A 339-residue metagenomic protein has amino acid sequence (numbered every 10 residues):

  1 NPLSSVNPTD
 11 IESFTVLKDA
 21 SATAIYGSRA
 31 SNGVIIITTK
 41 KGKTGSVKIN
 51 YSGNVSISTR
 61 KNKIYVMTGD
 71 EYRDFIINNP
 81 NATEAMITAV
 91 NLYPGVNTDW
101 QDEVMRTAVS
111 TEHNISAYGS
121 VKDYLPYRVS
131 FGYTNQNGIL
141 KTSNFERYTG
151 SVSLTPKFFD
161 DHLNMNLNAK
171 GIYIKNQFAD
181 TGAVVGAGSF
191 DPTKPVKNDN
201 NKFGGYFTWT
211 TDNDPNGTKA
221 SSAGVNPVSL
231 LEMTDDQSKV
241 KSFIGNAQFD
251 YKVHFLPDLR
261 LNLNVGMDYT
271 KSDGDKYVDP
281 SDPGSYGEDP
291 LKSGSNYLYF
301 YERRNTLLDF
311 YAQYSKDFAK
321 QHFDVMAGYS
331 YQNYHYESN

Functional and structural regions predicted by a protein language model:
N1, G33-V34, K41-T142, D161 (+5 more regions): Residues embedded in well-ordered regular secondary structure
N1-D19: Short acidic/polar hinge/loop motifs at secondary-structure boundaries that mediate gating or recognition
P2, S21-I25, I35-I36: Short beta-alpha junctions and helix-cap segments that line functional grooves
V6-T9, Y26-S31, S143-E146: Short, glycine-/polar-rich solvent-exposed loops and beta-turns at beta-strand/coil boundaries
F14-T15, I35-I37: Non-catalytic regulatory/gating segments with a bias toward low-complexity or hydrophobic composition
I49-G53, V129, L167, A247 (+2 more regions): Membrane-embedded beta-strand positions of outer-membrane beta-barrel proteins
L92-V104, A108-G132, Q136-S143, T149-A223 (+4 more regions): Flexible loop and strand-edge segments within Gram-negative outer membrane beta-barrel domains
